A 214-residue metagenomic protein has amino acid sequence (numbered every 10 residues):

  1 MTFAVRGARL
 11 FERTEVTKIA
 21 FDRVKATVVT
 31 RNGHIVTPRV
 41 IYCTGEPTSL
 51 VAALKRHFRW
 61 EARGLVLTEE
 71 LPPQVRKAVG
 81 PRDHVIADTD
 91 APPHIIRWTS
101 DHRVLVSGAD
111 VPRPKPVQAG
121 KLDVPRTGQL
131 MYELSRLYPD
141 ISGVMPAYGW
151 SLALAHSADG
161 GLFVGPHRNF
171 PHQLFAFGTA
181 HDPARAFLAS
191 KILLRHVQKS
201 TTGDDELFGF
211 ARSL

Functional and structural regions predicted by a protein language model:
M1-P38: Helical element adjacent to the flavin cofactor pocket in flavoenzyme catalytic cores
K18, I95, F163: Short, surface-exposed charged micro-motifs
V24-T27, P81-R82, H172: Short, hydrophobic/aromatic-rich segments at coil-to-beta transitions
V29-A78: Central helical "cap/lid" subdomain
Y42, V66, V104-S107, F175: Short hydrophobic-aromatic micro-motifs
K55-W60, D83-D88, S151-A155: Short Gly/Pro-enriched turn/cap motifs at secondary-structure boundaries
L71-V104: Conserved FAD-binding catalytic core of PHBH/FMO-like flavoproteins
P112-K121, P125-L214: C-terminal catalytic lobe of FAD-dependent flavoproteins
